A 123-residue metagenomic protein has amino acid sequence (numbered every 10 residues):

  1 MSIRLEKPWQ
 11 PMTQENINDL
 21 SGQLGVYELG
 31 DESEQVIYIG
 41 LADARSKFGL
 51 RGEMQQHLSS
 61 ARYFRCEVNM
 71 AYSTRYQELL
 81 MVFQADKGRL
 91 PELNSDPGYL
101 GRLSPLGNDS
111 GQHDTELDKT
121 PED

Functional and structural regions predicted by a protein language model:
M1-I37, L41-D123: Boundary/linker segments flanking structured domains
